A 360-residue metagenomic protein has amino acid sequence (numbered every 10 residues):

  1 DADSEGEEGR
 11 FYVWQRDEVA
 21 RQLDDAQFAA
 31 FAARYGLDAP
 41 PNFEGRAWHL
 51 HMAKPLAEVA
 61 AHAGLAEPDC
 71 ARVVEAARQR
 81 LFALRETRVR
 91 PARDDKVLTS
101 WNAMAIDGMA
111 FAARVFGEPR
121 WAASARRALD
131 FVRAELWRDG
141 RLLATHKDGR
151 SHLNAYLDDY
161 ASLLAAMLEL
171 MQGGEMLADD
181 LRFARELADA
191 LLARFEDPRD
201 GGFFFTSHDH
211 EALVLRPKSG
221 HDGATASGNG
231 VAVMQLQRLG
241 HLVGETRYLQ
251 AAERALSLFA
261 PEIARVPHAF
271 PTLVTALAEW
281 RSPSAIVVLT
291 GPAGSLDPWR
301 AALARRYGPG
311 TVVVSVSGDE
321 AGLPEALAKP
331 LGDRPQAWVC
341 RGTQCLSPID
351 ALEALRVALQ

Functional and structural regions predicted by a protein language model:
D1-Q360: Glycan-recognition and catalytic cores of secretory/periplasmic carbohydrate-active enzymes
